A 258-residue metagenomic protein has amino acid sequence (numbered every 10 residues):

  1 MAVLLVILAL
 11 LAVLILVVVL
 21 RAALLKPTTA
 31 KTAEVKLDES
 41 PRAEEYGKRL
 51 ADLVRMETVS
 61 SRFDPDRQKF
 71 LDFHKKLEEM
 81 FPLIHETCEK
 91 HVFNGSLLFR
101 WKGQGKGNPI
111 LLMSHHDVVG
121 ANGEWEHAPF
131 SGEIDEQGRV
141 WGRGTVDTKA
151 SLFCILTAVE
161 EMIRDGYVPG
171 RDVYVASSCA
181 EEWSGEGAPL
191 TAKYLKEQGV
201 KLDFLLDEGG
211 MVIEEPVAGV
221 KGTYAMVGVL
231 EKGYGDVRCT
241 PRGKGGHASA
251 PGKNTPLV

Functional and structural regions predicted by a protein language model:
M1-A9: Feature marks short, highly hydrophobic, charge-poor N-terminal signal-anchor/signal peptide-like helices that anchor
L8-T145, R164, V168-P169: Acidic/His- and Gly-rich active-site-bordering loop/insert found across diverse amide/peptide-bond hydrolases
L24, T29-K31, L195-Q198, D203 (+3 more regions): Acidic-enriched catalytic cores of C-N bond-cleaving enzymes acting on peptides and small amides
S60, V146, G243-S249: A generic structural motif
L98, Y174, D236-T240: Beta-strand secondary-structure signal
M113-H115, S177, L206-E208, T240-R242: Short beta-strand segments
P129-E133, Y234-T240: Active-site-adjacent bridging/hinge elements
V146-M226: Acidic/histidine-rich catalytic neighborhood of metal-dependent amide-processing enzymes
